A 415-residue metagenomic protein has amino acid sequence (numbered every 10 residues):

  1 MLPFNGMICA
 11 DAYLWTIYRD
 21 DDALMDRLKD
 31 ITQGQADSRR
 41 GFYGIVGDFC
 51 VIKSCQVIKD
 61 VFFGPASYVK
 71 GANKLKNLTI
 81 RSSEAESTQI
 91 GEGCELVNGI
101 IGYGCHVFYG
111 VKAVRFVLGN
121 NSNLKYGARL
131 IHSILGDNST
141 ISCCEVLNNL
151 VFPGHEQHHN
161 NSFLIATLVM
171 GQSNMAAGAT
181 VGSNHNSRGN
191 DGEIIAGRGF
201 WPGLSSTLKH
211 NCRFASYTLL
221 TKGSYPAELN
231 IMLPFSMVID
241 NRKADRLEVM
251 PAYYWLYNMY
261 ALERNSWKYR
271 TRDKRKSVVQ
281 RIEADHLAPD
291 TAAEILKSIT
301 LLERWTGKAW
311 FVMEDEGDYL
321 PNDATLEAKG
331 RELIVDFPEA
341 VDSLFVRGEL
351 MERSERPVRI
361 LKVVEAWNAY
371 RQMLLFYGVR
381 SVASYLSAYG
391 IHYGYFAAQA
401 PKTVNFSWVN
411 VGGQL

Functional and structural regions predicted by a protein language model:
M1, R40-I52, V57-K59, F63-A66 (+1 more regions): Long, charge-dense tracts
M1-D22, K70-G71, L78-E84, Q89-G307: Glycine-rich hexapeptide-repeat left-handed beta-helix
M1-Y43, I231-L415: Terminal amphipathic alpha-helical/low-complexity segments used for targeting or macromolecular assembly
A10, L28, T32-G34, Y43 (+6 more regions): Generic, low-specificity signal for short hydrophobic/alpha-helical stretches with a mild N-terminal bias, encompassing
A36-R39, Y43, Q56, E92-C94 (+1 more regions): Surface-exposed loop/turn motifs in large extracellular/passenger domains
